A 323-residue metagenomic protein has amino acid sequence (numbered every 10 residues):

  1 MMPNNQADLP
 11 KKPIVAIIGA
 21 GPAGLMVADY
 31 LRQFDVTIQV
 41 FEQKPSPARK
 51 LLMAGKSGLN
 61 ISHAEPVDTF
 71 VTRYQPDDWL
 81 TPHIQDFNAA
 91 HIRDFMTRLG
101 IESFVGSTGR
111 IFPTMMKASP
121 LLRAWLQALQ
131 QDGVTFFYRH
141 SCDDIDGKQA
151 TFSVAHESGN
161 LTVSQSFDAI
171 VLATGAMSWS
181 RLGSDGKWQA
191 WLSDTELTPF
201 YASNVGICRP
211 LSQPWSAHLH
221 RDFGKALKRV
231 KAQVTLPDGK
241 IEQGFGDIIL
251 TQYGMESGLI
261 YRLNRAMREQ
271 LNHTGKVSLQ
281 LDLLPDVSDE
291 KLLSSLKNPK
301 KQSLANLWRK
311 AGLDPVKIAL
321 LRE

Functional and structural regions predicted by a protein language model:
P13, S158-A169, Q243-F245: Core beta-strand elements of the Rossmann-like FAD/NAD(P) dinucleotide-binding domain in flavoenzyme oxidoreductases
P13-V40: N-terminal Rossmann-like FAD-binding beta1-loop-alpha1 element of flavoenzymes
A16-I18, F41, C142, Q165-R181 (+2 more regions): Short hydrophobic core segments
R32-K56: Glycine-rich FAD pyrophosphate-binding loop
Q33-F34, S46, V67, Q85 (+5 more regions): Residue-level recognition of phosphate/Mg2+-coordinating polar/acidic sites in nucleotide-handling active sites
L80-N88, S107-Q127, M177-S184, P210-P214: Short beta-strand to alpha-helix junction loop
Y138-Q149: A conserved short coil-to-beta-strand element within the FAD-binding core of flavoproteins
A169-P214: Glycine-rich loop(s) and the adjacent beta-strand/alpha-helix scaffold that form part
